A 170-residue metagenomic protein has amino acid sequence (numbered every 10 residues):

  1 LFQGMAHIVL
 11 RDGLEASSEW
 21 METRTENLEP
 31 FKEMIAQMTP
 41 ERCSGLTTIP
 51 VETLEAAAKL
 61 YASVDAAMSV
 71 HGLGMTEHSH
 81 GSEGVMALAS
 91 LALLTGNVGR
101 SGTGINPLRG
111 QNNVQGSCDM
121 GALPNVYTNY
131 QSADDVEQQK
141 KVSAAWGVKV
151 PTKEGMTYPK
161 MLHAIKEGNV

Functional and structural regions predicted by a protein language model:
L1, N125-N129: A polyampholytic, Gly/Pro-enriched intrinsically disordered region
L1-N113, Q138-V170: Cofactor-pocket helix-loop regions in the catalytic cores of large enzyme subunits
Q115-P124, K141: Long, low-complexity segments enriched in small/aliphatic residues
T128-Q138: Loop-to-helix "switch" segment enriched in basic and acidic residues adjacent to catalytic/ligand pockets
